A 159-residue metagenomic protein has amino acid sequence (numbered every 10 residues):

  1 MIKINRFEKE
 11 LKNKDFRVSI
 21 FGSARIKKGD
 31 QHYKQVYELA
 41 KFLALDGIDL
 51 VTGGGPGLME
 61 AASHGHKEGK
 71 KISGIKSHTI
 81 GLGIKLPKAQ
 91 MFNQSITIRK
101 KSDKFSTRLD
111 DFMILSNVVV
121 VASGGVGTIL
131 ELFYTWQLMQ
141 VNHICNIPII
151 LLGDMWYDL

Functional and structural regions predicted by a protein language model:
M1-G81: Glycine-rich beta-alpha loop segments
I4-R6, K34, I98, K104 (+1 more regions): Residue-level detector of functional hotspots within protein domains
L11, V18, R25, Y37 (+4 more regions): Amphipathic, alpha-helical segments enriched in basic
K14, A89, I129-L132: Surface-exposed loop/turn and secondary-structure junction residues enriched for glycine/proline
G22, G54, G83, S123 (+1 more regions): Short beta-strand/turn micro-motifs composed of small residues that flank or help shape donor/cofactor-binding pockets
K28-G29, K88-Q90, Y157-L159: Short, charged/polar "capping" segments at the starts of alpha-helices and the immediately preceding loops
G57-S123, G127: Acidic/glycine-enriched connector segments
K101-L159: Conserved phosphate- and dinucleotide-binding cores of soluble alpha/beta proteins, encompassing both enzyme active
